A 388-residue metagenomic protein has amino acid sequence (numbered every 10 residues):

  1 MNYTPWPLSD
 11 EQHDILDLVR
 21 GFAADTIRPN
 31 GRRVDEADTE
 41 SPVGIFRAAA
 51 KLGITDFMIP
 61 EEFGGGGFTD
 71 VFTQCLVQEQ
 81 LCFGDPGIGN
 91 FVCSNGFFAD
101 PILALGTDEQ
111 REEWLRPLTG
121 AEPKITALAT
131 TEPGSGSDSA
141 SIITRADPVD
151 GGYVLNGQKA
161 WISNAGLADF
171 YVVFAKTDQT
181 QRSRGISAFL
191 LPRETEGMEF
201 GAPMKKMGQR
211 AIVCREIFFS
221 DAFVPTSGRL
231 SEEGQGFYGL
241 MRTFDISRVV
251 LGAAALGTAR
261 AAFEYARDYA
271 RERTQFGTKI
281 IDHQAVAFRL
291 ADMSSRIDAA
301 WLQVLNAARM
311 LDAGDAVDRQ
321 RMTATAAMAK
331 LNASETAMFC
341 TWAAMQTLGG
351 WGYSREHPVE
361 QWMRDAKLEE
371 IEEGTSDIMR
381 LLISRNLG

Functional and structural regions predicted by a protein language model:
M1-F83, I88, C93, L105-Q110 (+4 more regions): Alpha-helical interface subdomain recognition
G53, Q78-C82, A175, L191-E196 (+1 more regions): Short Ser/Thr-interspersed hydrophobic loop/turn segments at strand-loop and sheet-helix junctions that line or gate
T69-D70, D138-A140, N164-A168, R182-G185 (+2 more regions): Short glycine/proline-enriched turns and hinge-like loops at secondary-structure junctions
A121-T130: A short, Trp-centered hydrophobic/proline-enriched beta-strand micro-motif
S135-D138, Y153: Hydrophobic, small-residue-rich alpha-helical packing segments that form membrane-like cores
S141-I143, E194-P225: Flexible, small-/acidic-enriched active-site or ligand-binding loops
G152, N156-F200: A short core secondary-structure module
S220-G239: Long, acidic (Asp/Glu-rich), low-complexity accessory segments flanking structured domains
